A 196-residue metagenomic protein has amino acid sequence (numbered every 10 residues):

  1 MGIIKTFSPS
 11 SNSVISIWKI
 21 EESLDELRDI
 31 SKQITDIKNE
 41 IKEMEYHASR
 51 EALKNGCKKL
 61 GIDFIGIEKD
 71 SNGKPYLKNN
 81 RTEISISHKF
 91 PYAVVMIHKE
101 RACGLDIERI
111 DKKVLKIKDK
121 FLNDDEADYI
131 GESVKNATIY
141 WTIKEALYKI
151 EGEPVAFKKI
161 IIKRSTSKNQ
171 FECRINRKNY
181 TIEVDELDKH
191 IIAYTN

Functional and structural regions predicted by a protein language model:
M1-N196: Core catalytic alpha/beta fold that binds nucleotide/phospho-ligands
